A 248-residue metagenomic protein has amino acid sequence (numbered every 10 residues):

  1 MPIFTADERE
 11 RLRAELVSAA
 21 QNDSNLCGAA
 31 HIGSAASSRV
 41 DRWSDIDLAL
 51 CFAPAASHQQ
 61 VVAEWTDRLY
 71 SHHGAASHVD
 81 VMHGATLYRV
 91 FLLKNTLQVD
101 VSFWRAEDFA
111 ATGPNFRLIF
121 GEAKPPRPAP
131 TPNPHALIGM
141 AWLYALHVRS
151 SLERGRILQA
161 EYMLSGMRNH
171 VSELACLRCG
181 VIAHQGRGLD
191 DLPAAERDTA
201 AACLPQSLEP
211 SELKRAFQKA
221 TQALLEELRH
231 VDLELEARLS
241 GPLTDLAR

Functional and structural regions predicted by a protein language model:
M1-S24, I32-S37, W43, L50-V101: Metal-dependent nucleotidyltransferase catalytic core
M1-T5, D67-Y162, G166-H170, L246: Conserved NTP/Mg2+-binding pocket subregion across the NTase superfamily
E10-L12, S24-N25, G121-P125, R149 (+1 more regions): Short amphipathic alpha-helical segments, especially helix-boundary/capping motifs
D41-S44, T112-P114, L189: Short aromatic-enriched loop/helix-cap "lid" or pocket-rim segments at secondary-structure transitions that line
I46, A56-S57, S77, R117-I119 (+1 more regions): Short, charged/polar low-complexity linear motifs in solvent-exposed/disordered segments
L48, Q60, H170-S172: A short hydrophobic/aromatic micro-motif that marks alpha-helical segments and, especially, helix-coil
P126-R248: Conserved nucleotidyltransferase catalytic core and NTase-mimicking acidic/glycine-rich helix/loop elements in nucleic
